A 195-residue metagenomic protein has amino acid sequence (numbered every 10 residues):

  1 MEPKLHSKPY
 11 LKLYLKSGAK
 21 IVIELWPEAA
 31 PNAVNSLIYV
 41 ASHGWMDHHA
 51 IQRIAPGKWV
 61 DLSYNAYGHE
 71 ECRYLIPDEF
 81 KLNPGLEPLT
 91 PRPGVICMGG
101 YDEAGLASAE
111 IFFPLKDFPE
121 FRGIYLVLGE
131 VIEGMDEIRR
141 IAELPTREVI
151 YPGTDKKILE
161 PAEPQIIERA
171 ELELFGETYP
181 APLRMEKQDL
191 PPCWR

Functional and structural regions predicted by a protein language model:
M1-R195: Cyclophilin-like peptidyl-prolyl cis-trans isomerases
